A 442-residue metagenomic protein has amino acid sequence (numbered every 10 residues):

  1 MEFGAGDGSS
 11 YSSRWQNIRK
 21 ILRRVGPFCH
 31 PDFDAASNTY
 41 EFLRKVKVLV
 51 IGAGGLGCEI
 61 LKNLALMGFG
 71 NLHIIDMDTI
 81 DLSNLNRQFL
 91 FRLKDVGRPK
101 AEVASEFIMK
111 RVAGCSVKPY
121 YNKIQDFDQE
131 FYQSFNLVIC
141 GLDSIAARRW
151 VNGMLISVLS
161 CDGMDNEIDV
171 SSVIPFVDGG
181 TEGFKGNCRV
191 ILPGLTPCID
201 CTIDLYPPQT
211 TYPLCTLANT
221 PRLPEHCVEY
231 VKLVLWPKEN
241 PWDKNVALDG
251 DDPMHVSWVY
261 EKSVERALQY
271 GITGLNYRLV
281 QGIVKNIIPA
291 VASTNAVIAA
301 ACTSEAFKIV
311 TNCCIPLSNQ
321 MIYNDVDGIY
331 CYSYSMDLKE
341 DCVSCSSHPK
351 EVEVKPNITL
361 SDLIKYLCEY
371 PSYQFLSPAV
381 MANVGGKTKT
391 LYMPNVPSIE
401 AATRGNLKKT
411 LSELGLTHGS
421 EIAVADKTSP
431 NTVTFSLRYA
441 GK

Functional and structural regions predicted by a protein language model:
M1-K442: Adenine nucleotide-associated cytosolic modules
